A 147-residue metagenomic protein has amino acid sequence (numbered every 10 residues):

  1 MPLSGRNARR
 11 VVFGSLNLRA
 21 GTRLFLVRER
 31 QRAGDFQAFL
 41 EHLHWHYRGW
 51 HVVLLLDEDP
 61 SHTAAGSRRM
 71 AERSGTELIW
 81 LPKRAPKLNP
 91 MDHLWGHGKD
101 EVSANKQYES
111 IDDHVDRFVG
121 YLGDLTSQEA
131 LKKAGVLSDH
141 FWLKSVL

Functional and structural regions predicted by a protein language model:
M1-L147: Short functional hotspots at interaction and active-site rims
